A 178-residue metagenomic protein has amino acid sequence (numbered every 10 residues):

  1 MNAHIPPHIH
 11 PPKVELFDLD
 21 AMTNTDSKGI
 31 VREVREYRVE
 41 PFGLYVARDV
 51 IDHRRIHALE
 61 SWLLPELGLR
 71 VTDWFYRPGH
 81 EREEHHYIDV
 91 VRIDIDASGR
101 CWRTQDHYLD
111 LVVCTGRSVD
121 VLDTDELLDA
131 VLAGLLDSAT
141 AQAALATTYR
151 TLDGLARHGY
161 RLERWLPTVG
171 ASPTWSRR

Functional and structural regions predicted by a protein language model:
M1-L59: Charge-rich, low-complexity N-terminal segments
M1-P12, V113, V119-D120, E126-Y149: Compact, glycine/acidic-enriched structural inserts
R32-Y37, L69-V71, V119: Generic structural motif
E36-V39, L63, V112-V113: Well-ordered beta-strand positions
A47-A97, W102: The feature represents the first ordered module of a protein
H80-E84, T124-L127, L145-R150, A156-Y160: Low-complexity, flexible helical/coil segments
E83-G134: Conserved, surface-exposed functional patches that form binding/active-site neighborhoods
T147-R178: Cysteine/selenocysteine-centered motifs that mediate thiol-based redox chemistry or coordinate metal-sulfur cofactors
